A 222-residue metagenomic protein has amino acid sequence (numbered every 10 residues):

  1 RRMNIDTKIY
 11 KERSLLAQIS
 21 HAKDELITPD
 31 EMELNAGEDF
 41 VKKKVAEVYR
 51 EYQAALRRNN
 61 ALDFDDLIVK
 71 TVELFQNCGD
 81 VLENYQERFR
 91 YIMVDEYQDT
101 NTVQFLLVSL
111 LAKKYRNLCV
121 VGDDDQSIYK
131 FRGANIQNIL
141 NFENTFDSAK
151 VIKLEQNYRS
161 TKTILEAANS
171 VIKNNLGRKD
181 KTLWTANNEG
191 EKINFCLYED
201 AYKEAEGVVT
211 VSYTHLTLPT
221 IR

Functional and structural regions predicted by a protein language model:
R1, E83, Q137, E166-N169: P-loop NTPase Walker
R1-K23, D30-A36, F40, E47 (+1 more regions): Conserved P-loop NTPase-based nucleic-acid remodeling module centered on helicase motor cores
T7, K23-P29, R116, V171-K181: Proline-centered turn/helix-capping motifs that create local helix->coil transitions or kinks
K8-E12, E38-K42, A61-D65, N157-T161 (+2 more regions): Conserved phosphate/pyrophosphate-binding and hydrolysis machinery centered on Walker-type P-loop NTPases, extending
I19, E38-N141, K153-S160: Conserved helicase NTPase motor core
E31-G37, R88-R90, D123-D125, W184-K192: Short linear capping/connector segments at secondary-structure termini
D147-K150, E155-L216, R222: Helicase P-loop NTPase motor core
